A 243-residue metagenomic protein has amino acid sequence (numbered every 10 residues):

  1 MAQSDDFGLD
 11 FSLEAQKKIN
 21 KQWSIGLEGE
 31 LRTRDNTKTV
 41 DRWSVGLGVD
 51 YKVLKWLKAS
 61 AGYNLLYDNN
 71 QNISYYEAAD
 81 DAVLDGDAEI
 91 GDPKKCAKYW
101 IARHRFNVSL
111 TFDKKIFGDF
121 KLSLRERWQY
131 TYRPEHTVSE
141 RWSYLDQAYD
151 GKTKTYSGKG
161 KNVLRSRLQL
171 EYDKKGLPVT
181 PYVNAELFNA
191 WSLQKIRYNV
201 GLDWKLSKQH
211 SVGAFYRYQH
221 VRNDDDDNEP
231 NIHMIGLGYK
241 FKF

Functional and structural regions predicted by a protein language model:
Q3-N70: Start-of-domain marker
F7-L9, D41-W43, A102-F106, G158-L164 (+2 more regions): Residues that define the transmembrane beta-barrel architecture of outer-membrane proteins
L13, G46-L47, V108-L110, S166-L170 (+2 more regions): Membrane-embedded beta-strands of outer-membrane beta-barrel proteins, especially the hydrophobic/small aromatic
K17, Y51, L65, F112-K114 (+3 more regions): Residue-level signature of outer-membrane beta-barrel architecture
Q22-L27, W56-A61, F117-L122, G176-T180 (+1 more regions): Repeated loop/turn-to-beta-strand initiation elements of outer-membrane beta-barrel proteins
G29-D35, Y63-N69, K114, W128-P134 (+3 more regions): Transmembrane beta-strands of outer-membrane beta-barrel pores
L31-D35, D92-A97, A148-Y156, E186-F188 (+1 more regions): Extracellular loop and loop/strand-boundary signature of outer-membrane beta-barrel proteins
L110-D113, N231-F243: Outer-membrane beta-barrel "beta-signal"
